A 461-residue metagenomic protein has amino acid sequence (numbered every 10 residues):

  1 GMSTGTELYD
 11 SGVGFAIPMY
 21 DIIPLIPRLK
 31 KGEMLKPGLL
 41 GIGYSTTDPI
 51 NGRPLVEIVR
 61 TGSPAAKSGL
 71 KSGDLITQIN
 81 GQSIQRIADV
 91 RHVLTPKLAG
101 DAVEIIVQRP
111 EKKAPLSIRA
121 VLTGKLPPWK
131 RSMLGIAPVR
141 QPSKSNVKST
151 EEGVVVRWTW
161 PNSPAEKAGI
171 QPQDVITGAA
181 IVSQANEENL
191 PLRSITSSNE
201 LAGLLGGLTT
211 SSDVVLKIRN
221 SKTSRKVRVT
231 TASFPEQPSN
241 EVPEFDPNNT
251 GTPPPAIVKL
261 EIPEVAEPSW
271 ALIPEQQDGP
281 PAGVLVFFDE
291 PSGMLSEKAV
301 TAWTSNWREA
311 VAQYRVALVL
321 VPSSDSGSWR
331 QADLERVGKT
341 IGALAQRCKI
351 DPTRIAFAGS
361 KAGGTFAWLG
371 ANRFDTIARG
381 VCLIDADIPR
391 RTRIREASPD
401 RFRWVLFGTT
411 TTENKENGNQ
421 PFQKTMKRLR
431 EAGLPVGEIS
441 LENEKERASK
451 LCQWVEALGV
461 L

Functional and structural regions predicted by a protein language model:
G1-L25, R86-R91, V182-P191: Active-site loop architecture of trypsin-fold serine endopeptidases
Y20-I58, L116-W158, R228-T230, P235: PDZ/PDZ-like peptide-tail recognition elements
G43-Q78, Q82-Q85, I136-A185: PDZ/PDZ-like domain segments forming the peptide/carboxylate-binding groove, activating on the N-terminal beta-strands
Q78-I106, E166-K167, G178-K217: PDZ domains, with a preference for the canonical peptide-binding region formed by the helix
A232-V284, A362, L369, R373 (+5 more regions): A domain-start/cap signature at the N-terminus of enzymes
Q276-P280, W329-A362: Gly/Ser-rich "nucleophile elbow"/oxyanion-hole loop immediately N-terminal to the catalytic nucleophile in hydrolases
T353-R401: Primarily recognizes the serine-hydrolase "nucleophile elbow" in alpha/beta-hydrolase and SGNH/GDSL folds
G380-G459: The feature captures the conserved acid-bearing segment of alpha/beta-hydrolase catalytic domains
